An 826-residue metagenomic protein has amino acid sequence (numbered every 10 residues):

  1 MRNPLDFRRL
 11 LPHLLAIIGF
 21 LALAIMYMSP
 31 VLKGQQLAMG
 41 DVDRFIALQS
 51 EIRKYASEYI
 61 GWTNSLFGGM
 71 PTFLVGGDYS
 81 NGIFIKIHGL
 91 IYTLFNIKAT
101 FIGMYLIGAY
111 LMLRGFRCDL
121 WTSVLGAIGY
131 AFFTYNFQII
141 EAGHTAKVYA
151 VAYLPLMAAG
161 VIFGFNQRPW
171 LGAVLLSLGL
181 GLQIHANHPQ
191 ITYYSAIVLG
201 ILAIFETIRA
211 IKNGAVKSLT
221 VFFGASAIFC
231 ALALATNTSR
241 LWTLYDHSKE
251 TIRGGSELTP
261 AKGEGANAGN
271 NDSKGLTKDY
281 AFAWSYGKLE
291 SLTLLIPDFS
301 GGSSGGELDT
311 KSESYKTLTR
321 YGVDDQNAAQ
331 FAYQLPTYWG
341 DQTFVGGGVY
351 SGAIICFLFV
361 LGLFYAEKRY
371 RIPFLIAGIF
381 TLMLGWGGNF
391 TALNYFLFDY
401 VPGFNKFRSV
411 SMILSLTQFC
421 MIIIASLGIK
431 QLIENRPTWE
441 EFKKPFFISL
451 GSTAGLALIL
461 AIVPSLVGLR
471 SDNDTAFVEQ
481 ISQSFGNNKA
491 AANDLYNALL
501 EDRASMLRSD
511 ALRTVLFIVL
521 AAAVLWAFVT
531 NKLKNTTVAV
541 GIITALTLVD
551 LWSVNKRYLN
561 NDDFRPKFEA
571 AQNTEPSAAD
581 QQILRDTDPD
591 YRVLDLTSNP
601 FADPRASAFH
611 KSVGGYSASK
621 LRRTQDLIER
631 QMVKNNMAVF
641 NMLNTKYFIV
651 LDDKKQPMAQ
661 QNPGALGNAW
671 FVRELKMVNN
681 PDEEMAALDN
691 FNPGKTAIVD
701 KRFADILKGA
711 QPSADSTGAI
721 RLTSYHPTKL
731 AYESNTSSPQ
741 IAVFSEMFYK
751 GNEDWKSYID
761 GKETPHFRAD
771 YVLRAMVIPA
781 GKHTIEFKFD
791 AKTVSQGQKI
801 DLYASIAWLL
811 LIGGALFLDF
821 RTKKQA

Functional and structural regions predicted by a protein language model:
P4-L74, A261-L289, N573-A606, A669 (+2 more regions): Hydrophobic alpha-helical membrane-insertion signals
L5, F357, K646, K695 (+1 more regions): Active-site-proximal, structured, solvent-exposed surfaces of multi-pass membrane proteins that position macromolecular
P12-A47, I228-W242, F380-M383, L456-I462 (+1 more regions): Transmembrane signal-anchor helices characteristic of membrane glycosylation enzymes that use polyprenol
F20-M112, I128-V151, T277-S351, L384-N394 (+1 more regions): Membrane-interface coil-to-helix junctions
G77-N81, F95-A109, G346-G362, T417-S426 (+1 more regions): Hydrophobic alpha-helical transmembrane segments
L113-F132, Q167-A173: Transmembrane-helix signature of polytopic, membrane-embedded enzymes that assemble or transfer cell-envelope glycans
G143-L154, G164-G181, P189-I211, A215-S226 (+4 more regions): Contiguous transmembrane helix-bundle modules in multi-pass membrane proteins
P260-N267, V540, A545, V549-D715 (+2 more regions): Extracytoplasmic
